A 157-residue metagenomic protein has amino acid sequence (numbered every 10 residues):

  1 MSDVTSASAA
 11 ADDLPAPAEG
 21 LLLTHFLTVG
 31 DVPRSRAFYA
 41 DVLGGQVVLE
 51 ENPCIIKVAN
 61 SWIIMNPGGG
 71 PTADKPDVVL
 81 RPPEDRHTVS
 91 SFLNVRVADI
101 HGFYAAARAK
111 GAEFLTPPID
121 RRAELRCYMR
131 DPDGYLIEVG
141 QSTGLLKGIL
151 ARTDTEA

Functional and structural regions predicted by a protein language model:
S2-L23, Q46-V95, G102-R130, S142-A157: Vicinal oxygen chelate
F26-V32, R121: Conserved beta-strand-loop-alpha-helix junction that forms the acyl-donor binding cleft
V29, N94-V97: Short, solvent-exposed loop/helix junctions and linker helices that flank or host conserved functional motifs
S35, Y39-A40, A107, G134: Conserved active-site tyrosine of GNAT-family acetyltransferases
E138-V139: Short glycine-/small-residue motifs
